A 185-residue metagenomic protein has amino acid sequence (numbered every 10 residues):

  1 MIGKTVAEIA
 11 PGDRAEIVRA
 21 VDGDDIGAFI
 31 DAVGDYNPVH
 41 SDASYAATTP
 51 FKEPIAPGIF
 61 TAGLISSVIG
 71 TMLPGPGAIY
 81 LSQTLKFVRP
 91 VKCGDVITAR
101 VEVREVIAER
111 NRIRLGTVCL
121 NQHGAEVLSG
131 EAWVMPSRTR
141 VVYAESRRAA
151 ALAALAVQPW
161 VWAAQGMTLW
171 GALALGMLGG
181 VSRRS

Functional and structural regions predicted by a protein language model:
M1-A78, V141-S185: Hot-dog-fold acyl-thioester-processing enzymes
I2-D13, K92-W162: HotDog/MaoC-like acyl-thioester-processing domains
T5, F51, L81, K86-F87 (+1 more regions): Short, conserved secondary-structure segments in the cores of folded domains
P76-I79, E109-N111: Short, surface-exposed helix-loop/turn micro-motifs enriched in polar/charged residues
